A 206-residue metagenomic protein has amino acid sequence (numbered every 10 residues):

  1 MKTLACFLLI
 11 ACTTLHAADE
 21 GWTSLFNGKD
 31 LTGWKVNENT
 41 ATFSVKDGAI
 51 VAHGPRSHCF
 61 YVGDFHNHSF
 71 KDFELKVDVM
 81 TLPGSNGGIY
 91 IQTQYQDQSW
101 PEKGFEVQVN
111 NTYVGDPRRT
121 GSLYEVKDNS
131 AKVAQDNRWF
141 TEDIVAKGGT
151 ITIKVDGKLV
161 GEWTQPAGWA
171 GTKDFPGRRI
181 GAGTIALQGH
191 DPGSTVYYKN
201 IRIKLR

Functional and structural regions predicted by a protein language model:
T3-T13: Sec-dependent N-terminal signal peptides
A17-R206: Carbohydrate-interacting regions of secretory-pathway proteins
